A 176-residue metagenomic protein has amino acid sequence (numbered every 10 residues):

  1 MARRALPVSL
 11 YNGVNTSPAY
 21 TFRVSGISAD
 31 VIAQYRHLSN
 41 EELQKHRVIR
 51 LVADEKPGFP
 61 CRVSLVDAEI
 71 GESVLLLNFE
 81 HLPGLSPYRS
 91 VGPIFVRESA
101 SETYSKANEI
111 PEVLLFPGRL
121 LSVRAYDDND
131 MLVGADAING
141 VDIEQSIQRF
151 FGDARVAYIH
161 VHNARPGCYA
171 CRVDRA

Functional and structural regions predicted by a protein language model:
M1-G13: N-terminal amphipathic/basic-hydrophobic helices that include classical n-h-c signal peptides and signal-anchor
L10-R62: Charge-rich, low-complexity N-terminal segments
N40-M131, A135-D136, S146: Conserved mixed alpha/beta catalytic, RNA-binding, or beta-rich assembly cores of soluble enzyme, regulatory
L121-Y158, H162, R175: Short, hydrophobic/π-rich interface segment
N163-C168: Short Gly/Ser/Thr- and Asp/Glu-enriched loop/turn motifs at secondary-structure junctions
Y169-A176: C-terminal edge-of-domain segments
